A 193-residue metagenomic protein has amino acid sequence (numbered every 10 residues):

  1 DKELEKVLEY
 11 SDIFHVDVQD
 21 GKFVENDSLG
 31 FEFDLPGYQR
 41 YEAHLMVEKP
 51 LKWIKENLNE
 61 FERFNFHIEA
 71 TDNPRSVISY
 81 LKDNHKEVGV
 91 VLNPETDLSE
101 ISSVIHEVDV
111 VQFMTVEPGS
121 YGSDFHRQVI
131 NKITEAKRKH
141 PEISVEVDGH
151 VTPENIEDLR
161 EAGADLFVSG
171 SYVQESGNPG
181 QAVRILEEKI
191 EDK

Functional and structural regions predicted by a protein language model:
D1-E5, I54, P74-I78, I101 (+4 more regions): Generic structural signal for well-ordered alpha-helices, preferentially at hydrophobic/aromatic core positions
E3-V7, K49-N59, T96-E107, V151-F167: Catalytic cores of alpha/beta
V7, V16-D17, N57, V111 (+5 more regions): Conserved, mostly hydrophobic/aromatic
L8, D34-P36, R75-H85, K132-P141 (+1 more regions): Surface-exposed amphipathic alpha-helices with a cationic face
I13-E25, Y38-E56, F61-Y80, K86-I101 (+2 more regions): Catalytic beta/alpha-barrel core
N26-F33, I105-H106, F125-K132: Charged helix-capping and loop-helix junction motifs
E69-D72, Q112-Y121, A162-V183: Glycine-rich phosphate-binding active-site loops on the catalytic face of alpha/beta enzymes
E117, D124-E161, D165-L166, Y172: Active-site/ligand-binding-proximal alpha/beta "capping" segment
